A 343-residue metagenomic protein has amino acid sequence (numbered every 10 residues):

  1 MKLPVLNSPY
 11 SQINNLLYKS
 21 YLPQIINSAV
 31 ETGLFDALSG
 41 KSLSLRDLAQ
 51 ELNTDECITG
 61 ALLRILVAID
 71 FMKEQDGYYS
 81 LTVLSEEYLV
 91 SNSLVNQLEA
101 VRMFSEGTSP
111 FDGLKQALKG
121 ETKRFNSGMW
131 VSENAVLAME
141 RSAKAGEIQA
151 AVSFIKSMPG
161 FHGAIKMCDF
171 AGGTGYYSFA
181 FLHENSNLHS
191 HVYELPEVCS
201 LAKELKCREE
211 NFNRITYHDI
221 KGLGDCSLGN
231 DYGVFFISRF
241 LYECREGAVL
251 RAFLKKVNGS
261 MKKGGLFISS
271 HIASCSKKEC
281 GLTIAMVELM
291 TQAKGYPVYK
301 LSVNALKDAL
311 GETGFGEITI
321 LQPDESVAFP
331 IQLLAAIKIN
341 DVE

Functional and structural regions predicted by a protein language model:
M1-L63, F170, Y176-Y177, N187-E343: Alpha-helical subdomain
Y10, L16-S20, S28, D36-A37 (+2 more regions): Conserved Class I S-adenosyl-L-methionine-dependent methyltransferase catalytic core
K73, E184-S186: Short hydrophobic "helix-edge" motifs at membrane interfaces and signal-peptide entry regions
I148-S178, I268-S274: C-terminal intrinsically disordered extensions
F181: Aromatic pocket-lining residues of Rossmann-like dinucleotide-binding sites
